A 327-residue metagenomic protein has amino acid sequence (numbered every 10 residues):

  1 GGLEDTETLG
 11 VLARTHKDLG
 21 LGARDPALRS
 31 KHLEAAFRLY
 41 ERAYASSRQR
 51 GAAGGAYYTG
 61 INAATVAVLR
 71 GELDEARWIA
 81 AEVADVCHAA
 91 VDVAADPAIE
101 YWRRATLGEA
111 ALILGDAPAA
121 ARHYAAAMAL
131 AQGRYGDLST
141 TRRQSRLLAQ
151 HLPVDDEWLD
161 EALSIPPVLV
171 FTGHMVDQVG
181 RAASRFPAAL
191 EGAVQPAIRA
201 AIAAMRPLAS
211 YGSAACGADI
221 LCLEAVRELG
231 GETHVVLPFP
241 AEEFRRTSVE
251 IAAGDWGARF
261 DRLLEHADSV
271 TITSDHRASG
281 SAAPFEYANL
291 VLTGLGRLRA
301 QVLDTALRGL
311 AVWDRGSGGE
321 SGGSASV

Functional and structural regions predicted by a protein language model:
G1-A89, S164-V327: Acidic/glycine-enriched connector segments
V11, T15-D18, N62, T106-I113 (+1 more regions): "A position-specific structural signal for the A-helix of alpha-solenoid helical repeats
D18, G22-D25, L69, L73 (+4 more regions): Alpha-solenoid helical repeat scaffolds
F37, A81, D85, A117-Y135: TPR/TPR-like (Sel1-like) alpha-helical repeat modules
Q49-A52, V91-A95, R134-G136: Short coil/turn linkers that connect adjacent helices within long alpha-helical scaffolds, especially alpha-solenoid
C87-D96, E100-R104, E109-L114, R122-A125 (+1 more regions): A short, acidic, amphipathic alpha-helical segment used as a generic capping/interface helix at domain edges
P118, D155, A162-V170: Eukaryotic RNA-binding helical-repeat scaffolds
D137-L163: Terminal, low-structured helical/coil segments at or just beyond the last alpha-helical repeat
